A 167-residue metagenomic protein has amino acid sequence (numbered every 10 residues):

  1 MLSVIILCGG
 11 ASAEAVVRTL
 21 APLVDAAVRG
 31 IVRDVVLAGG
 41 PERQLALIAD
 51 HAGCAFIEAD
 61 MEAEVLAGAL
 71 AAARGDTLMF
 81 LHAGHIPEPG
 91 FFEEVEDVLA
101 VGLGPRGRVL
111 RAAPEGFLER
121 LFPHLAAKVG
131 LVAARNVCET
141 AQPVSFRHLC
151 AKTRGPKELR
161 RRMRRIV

Functional and structural regions predicted by a protein language model:
M1-I5: Cell-envelope/extracellular polymer assembly enzymes that use nucleotide-activated donors
G10-V28: Short, well-formed alpha-helical segments that are part of the catalytic scaffolds of diverse glycosyltransferases
S12-E14, E42-L47, F117: Short, charged/polar "capping" segments at the starts of alpha-helices and the immediately preceding loops
P22-I57: Acidic donor-binding segment of Leloir-type glycosyltransferases
A59-A73: Glycine-rich, basic loop-to-helix element that forms the pyrophosphate-binding segment of sugar-nucleotide handling
L78: Short aromatic/hydrophobic "clamp" motif used to bind/position activated sugar donors
H85-L121: Conserved donor NDP-sugar-binding/catalytic core segment of glycosyltransferases
C138-V167: C-terminal catalytic/acceptor-binding lobe
